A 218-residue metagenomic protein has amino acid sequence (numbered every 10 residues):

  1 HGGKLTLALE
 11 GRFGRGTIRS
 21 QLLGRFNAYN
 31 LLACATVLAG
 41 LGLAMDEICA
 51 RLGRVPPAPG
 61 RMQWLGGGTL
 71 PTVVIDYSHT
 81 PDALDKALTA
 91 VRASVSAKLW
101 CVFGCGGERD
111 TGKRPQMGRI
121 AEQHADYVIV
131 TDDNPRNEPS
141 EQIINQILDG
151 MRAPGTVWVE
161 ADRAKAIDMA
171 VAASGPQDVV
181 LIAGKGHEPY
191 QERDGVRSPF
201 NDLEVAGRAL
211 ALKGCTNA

Functional and structural regions predicted by a protein language model:
H1-G16: Acidic-glycine-rich active-site phosphate/pyrophosphate-binding loop
A8, F26-N27: C-terminal accessory "lid"/substrate-recognition subdomains
F13, R19, L23-F26, A33-G60 (+1 more regions): ATP-dependent carboxylate-amine ligase
